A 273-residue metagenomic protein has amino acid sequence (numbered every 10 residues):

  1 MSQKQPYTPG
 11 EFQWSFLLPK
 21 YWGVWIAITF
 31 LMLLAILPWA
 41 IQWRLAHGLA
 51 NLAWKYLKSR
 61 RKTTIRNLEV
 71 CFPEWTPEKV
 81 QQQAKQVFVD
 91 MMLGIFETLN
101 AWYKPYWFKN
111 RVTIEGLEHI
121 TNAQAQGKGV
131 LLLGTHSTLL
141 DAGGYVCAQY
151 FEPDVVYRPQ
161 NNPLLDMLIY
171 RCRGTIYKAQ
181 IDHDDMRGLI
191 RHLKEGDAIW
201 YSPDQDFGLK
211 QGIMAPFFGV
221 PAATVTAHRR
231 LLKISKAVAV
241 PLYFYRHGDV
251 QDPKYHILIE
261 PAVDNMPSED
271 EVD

Functional and structural regions predicted by a protein language model:
S2-E11, H47, K79-K85, N122-A125 (+2 more regions): Non-catalytic C-terminal accessory region of glycerolipid acyltransferases and related lyso-lipid remodeling enzymes
S2-L131, D166-C172, Y177: Membrane-anchoring hydrophobic helices of lipid-metabolizing enzymes
G23, L57, H136, N162 (+1 more regions): Charged, low-complexity surface patches
S59, I114-G116, A142, A215-V220 (+1 more regions): Generic structural "secondary-structure junction" signal
L93, Q124-D184, E195, L209-I213 (+1 more regions): Catalytic core of membrane glycerolipid acyltransferases/transacylases, capturing the structured, soluble-facing
E115, V156, L258-E260: Residues in well-ordered beta-strands of folded domains
